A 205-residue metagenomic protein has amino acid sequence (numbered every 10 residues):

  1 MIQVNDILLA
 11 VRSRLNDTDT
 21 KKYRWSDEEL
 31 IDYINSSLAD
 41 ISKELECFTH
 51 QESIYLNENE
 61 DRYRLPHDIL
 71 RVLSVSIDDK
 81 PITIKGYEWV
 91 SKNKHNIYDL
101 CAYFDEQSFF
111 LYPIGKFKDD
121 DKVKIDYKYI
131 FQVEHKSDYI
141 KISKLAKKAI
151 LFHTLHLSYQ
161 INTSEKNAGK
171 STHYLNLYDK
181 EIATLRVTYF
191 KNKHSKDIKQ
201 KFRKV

Functional and structural regions predicted by a protein language model:
M1-S13, E28-K43, W89-V205: Internal mixed-charge
T18-Y23, N162-K166: Inter-helical turn/loop segments and adjacent helix faces that build the functional surface of alpha-helical bundle
E44-N59: Short, charged early-sequence alpha-helical segments and their helix-coil boundaries
Y55-P66, E134-S143: Surface-exposed ligand/attachment interfaces on beta-rich extracellular proteins
L65-I69, F117-D119: A short beta-turn/strand-edge loop motif at beta-sheet boundaries
H67-K80: Solvent-exposed beta-hairpin/edge-strand motifs
P81-I84, W89: Short, isolated positions in well-ordered beta-strands
